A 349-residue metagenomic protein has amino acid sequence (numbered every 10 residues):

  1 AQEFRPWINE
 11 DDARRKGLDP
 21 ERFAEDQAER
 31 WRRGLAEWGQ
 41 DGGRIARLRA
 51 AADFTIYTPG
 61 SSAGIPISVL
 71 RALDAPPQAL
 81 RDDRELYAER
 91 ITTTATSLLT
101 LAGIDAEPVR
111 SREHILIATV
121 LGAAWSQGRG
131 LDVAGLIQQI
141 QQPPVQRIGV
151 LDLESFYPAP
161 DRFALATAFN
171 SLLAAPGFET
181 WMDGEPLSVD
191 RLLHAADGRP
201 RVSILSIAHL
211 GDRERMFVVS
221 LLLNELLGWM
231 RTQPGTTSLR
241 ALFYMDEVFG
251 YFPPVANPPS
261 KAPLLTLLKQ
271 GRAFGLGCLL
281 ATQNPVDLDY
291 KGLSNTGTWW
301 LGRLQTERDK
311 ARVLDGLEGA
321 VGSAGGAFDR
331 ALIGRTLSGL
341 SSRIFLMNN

Functional and structural regions predicted by a protein language model:
A1-T266, A273, L337-L340: P-loop NTPase motor domains
Q2-Q40, A262-N348: Conserved ATP-driven motor cores of ASCE-family P-loop NTPases powering translocation/secretion/packaging/pilus
